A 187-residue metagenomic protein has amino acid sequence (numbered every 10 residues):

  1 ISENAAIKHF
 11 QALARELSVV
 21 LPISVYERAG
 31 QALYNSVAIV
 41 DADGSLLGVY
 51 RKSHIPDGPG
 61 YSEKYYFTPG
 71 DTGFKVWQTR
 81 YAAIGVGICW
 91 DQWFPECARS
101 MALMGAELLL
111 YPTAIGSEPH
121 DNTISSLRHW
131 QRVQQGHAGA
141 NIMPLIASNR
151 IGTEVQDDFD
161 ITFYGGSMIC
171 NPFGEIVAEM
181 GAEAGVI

Functional and structural regions predicted by a protein language model:
S2-P22, C89-I187: CN hydrolase (nitrilase-like) catalytic-core segments centered on the catalytic cysteine and neighboring Lys/Glu
S36, V49-R51, Y111, E179: Residue-level detector of high-confidence beta-strand sites
V37-A38, S167: Generic short beta-strand
D43, Y81, F173-G174: Residue-level recognition of short loop/turn positions
L46-L47, I176: Hydrophobic "anchor" residues
K52-Y66, A184-I187: A short, polar/charged loop-to-alpha-helix boundary motif
G60-K75, Q92-F94: Active-site glycine-rich loop that binds ribose-phosphate moieties when present
V76-G85, L108: Beta-strand-turn-beta hairpins that frame and shape the catalytic cleft of phosphate-ester-processing enzymes
